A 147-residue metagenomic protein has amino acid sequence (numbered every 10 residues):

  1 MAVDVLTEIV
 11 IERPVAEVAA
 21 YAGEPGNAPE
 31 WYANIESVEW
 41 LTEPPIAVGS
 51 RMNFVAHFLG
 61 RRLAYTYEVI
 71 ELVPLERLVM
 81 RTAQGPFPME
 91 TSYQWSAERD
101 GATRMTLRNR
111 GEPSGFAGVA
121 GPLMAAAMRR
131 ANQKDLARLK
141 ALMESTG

Functional and structural regions predicted by a protein language model:
M1-E43, A47, E144-G147: Hydrophobic ligand-binding cavity/cleft-lining segments
D4-L6, R62-T66, P88-S92: Short, surface-exposed coil-to-beta transition loops
V10-P14, V55-L59, S96-E98, R108-E112: Solvent-exposed residues in well-ordered beta-strands and their adjoining turns, especially edge/terminal strands
P29, E39-P86, D100, R104 (+1 more regions): Glycine-rich portal/gate segments that line the openings of hydrophobic small-molecule binding cavities
R81-K134, L139: Beta-strand/loop substructures that line and gate deep hydrophobic ligand-binding cavities in soluble
